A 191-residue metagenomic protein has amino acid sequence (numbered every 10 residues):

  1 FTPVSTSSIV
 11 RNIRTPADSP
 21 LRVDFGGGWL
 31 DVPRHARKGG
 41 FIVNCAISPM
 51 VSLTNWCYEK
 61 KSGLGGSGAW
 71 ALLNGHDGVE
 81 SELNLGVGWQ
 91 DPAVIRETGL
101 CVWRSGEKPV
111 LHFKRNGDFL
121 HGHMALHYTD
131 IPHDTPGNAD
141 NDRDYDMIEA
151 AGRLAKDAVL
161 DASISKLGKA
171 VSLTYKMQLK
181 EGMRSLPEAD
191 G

Functional and structural regions predicted by a protein language model:
F1-W70, N74-G191: C-terminal nucleotide
